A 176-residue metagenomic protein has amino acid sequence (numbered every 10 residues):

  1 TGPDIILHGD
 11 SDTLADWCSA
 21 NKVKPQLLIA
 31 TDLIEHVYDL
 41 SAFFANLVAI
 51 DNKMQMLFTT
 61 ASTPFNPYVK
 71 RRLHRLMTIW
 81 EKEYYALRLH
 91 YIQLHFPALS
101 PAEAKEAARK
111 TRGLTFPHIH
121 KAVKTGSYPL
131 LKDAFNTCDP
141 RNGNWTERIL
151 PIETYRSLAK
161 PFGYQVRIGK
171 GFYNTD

Functional and structural regions predicted by a protein language model:
G2-W17: Conserved SAM-binding strand-loop segment of SAM-dependent methyltransferases
D4, P25-Q26, M54: Conserved acidic residues
A20-K24: Glycine-rich phosphate-binding loop signature in dinucleotide/nucleotide-binding domains
I29: A conserved beta-strand element that flanks and buttresses the S-adenosyl-L-methionine
D32-H36: A short His-aromatic
Y38-D176: S-adenosyl-L-methionine-dependent methyltransferase catalytic module, highlighting the catalytic core
